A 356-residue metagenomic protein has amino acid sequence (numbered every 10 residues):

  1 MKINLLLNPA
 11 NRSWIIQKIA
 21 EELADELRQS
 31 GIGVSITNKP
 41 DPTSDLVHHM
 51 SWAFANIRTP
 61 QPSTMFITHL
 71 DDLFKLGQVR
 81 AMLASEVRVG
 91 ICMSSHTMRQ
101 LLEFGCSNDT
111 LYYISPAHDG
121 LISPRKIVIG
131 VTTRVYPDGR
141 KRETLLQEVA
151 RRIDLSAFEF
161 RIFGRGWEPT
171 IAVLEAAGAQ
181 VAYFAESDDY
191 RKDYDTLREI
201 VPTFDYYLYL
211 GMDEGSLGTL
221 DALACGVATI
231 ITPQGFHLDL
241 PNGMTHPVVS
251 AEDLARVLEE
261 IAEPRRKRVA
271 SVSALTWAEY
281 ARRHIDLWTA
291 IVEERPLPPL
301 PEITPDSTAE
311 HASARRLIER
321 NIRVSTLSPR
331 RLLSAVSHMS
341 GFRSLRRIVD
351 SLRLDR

Functional and structural regions predicted by a protein language model:
M1-A53, P247, A278, E294-P298: N-terminal pre-catalytic "stem/leader" segment of glycosyltransferase-like enzymes
E21-R99: Extended catalytic core of nucleotide-activated donor transferases of GT-like folds
R88-I122: Donor nucleotide-sugar binding/catalytic pocket of nucleotide-sugar-dependent glycosyltransferases
G120-K141, Q147-R152, F160-R161: Conserved donor-binding/catalytic core segment of Leloir-type glycosyltransferases
T170-K192: Nucleotide-activated donor-binding/catalytic signature segment of Leloir-type glycosyltransferases, i.e., the conserved
R198-E214, V227: Acidic donor-binding loop of glycosyltransferase active sites
A228-T232: Short hydrophobic beta-strand element within catalytic cores of glycosyltransferases and related nucleotide-activated
A262-I322: A charged, aromatic-enriched C-terminal amphipathic alpha-helix characteristic of glycosyltransferases across folds
